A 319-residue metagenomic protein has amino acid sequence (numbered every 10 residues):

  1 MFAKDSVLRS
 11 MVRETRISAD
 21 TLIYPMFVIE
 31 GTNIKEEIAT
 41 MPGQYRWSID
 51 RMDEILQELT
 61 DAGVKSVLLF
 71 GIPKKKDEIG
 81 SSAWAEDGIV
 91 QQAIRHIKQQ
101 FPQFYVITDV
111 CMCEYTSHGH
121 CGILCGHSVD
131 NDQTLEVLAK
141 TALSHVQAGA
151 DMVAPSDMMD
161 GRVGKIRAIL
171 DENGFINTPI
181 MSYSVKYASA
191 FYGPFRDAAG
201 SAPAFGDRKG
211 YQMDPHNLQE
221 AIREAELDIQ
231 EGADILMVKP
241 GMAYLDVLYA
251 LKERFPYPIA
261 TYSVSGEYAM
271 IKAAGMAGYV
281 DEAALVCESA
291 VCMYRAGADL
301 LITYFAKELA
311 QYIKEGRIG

Functional and structural regions predicted by a protein language model:
M1-R13: N-terminal amphipathic/basic leader segments beginning at the initiator methionine
D5, I17-I23, I29-G319: Alpha/beta enzyme core
